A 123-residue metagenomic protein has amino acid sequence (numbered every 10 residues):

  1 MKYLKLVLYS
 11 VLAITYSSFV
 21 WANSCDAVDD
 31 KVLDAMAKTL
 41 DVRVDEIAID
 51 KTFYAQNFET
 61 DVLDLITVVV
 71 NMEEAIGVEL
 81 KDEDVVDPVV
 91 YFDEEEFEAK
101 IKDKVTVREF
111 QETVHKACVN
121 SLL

Functional and structural regions predicted by a protein language model:
M1-L8: Bacterial N-terminal signal peptides that target proteins for export
Y9-S10, V20: Cleavable N-terminal signal peptides
N23-T60, D64, V69-L123: Phosphopantetheine-dependent thiolation modules in NRPS/PKS and related acyl-activating systems
